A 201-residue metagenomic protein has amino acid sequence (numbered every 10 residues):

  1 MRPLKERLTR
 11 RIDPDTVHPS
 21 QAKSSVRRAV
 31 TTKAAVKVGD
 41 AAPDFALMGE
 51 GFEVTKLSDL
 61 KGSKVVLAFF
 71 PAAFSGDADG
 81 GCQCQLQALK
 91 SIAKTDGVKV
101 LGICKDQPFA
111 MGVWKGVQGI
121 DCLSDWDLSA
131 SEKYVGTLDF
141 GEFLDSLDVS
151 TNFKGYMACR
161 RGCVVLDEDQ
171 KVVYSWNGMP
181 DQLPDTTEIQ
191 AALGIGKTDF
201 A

Functional and structural regions predicted by a protein language model:
L4-R7, K23-A201: Chalcogenol-based redox active-site neighborhoods
